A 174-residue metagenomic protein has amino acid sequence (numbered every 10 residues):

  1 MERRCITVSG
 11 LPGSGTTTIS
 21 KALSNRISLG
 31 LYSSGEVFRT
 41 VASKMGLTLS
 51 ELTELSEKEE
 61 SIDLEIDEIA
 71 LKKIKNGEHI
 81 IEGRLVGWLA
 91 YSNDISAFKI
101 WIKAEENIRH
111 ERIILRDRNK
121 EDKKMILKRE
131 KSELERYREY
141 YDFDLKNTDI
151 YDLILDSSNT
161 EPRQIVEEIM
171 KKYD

Functional and structural regions predicted by a protein language model:
V8: Hydrophobic anchor at the beta1->P-loop junction of P-loop NTPases
L11: P-loop (Walker A) phosphate-binding loop of NTP-binding proteins
G15: Conserved glycine(s) of the Walker
I19: Hydrophobic positions on the alpha1 helix immediately C-terminal to the Walker A/P-loop
N25-Y32: Post-Walker A helix-loop "phosphate-sensing" segment adjacent to the P-loop in P-loop NTPases
S34-S92, E106-N107, N119-K120: ATP-dependent small-molecule kinase phosphotransfer cores that center on conserved nucleotide phosphate-binding segments
E60-L64, W88, K120-E168: Small-molecule kinase domains that catalyze NTP-dependent phosphoryl transfer to phosphate-bearing small molecules
I95-K120, M125-K128: Conserved phosphate-donor/acceptor-positioning beta-strand/loop module used by diverse small-molecule
